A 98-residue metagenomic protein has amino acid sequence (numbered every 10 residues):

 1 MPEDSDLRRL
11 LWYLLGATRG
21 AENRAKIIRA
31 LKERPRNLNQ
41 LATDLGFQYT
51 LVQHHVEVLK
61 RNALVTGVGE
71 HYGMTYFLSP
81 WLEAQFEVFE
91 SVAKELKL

Functional and structural regions predicted by a protein language model:
M1-K26: Short alpha-helical segments that sit at the start of domains
L10-W12, T75-L98: Conserved segment of winged-helix/HTH DNA-binding domains
G20-E22, E33-N37: Short capping segments at the starts of secondary-structure elements
L38-N39, T50: Residues within helix-turn-helix
Q40-D44: A short acidic, leucine-rich amphipathic alpha-helix
F47-V58: Short amphipathic alpha-helical interaction segments
N62-H71, F77: Beta-hairpin "wing" of winged helix-turn-helix
